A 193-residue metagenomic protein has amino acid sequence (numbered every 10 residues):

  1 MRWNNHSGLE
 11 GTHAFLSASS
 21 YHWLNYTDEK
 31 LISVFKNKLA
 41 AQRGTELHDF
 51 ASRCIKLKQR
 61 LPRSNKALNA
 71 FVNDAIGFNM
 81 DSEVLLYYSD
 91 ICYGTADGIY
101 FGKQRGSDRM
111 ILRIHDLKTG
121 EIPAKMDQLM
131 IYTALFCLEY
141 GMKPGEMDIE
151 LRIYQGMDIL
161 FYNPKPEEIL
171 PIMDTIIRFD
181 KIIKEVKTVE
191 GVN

Functional and structural regions predicted by a protein language model:
M1-F50, N193: Charged, glycine-rich intrinsically disordered N-terminal tails and low-complexity linkers that flank
S33-R113, G120-D127, E139-I149, I159-P164 (+1 more regions): Catalytic cores of nuclease domains that cleave nucleic-acid phosphodiester backbones
N73, A134, D174-I177, K181-K184: Surface-exposed alpha-helical segments enriched in charged/polar residues
M130-L138: Short, well-ordered amphipathic alpha-helices
Y154-D158, I177-D180: RNase H-like, two-metal
K181-N193: Accessory terminal regions of nucleic-acid processing enzymes
